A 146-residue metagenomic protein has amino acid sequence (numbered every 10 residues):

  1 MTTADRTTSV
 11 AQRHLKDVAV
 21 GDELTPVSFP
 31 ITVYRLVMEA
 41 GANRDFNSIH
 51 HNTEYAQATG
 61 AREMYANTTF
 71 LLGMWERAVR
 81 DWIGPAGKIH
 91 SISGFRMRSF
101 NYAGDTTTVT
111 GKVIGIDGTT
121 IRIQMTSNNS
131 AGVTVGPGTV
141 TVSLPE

Functional and structural regions predicted by a protein language model:
M1-D22, M97, N101-E146: HotDog/MaoC-like acyl-thioester-processing domains
T2-K88: Hot-dog-fold acyl-thioester-processing enzymes
V27-I31, F95, V140-V142: Generic detection of short hydrophobic beta-strand segments and adjacent strand-loop junctions
V79-D105: Mid-chain, well-packed structural core segment of small domains
